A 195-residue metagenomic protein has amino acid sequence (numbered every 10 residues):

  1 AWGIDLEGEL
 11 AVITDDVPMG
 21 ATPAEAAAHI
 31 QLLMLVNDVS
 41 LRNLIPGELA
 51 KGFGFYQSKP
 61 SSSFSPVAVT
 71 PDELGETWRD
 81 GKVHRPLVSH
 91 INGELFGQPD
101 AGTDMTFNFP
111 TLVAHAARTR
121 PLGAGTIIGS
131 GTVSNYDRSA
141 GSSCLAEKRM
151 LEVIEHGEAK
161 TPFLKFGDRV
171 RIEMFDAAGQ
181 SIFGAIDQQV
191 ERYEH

Functional and structural regions predicted by a protein language model:
A1-H115, L145, L151, K160-P162 (+1 more regions): Glycine-enriched loop-and-adjacent helix/strand subsegments that border the catalytic/binding cleft of enzyme cores
P86-L87, D168-V170: Conserved N-terminal strand/loop that marks the beginning of ABC ATPase nucleotide-binding domains
L112-A124: Phosphate/ATP-binding catalytic cores across multiple sugar-kinase/actin-like superfamilies, primarily ASKHA
A124-G167, E173-F175, Q180, I186: Active-site pocket scaffolds in enzymes
